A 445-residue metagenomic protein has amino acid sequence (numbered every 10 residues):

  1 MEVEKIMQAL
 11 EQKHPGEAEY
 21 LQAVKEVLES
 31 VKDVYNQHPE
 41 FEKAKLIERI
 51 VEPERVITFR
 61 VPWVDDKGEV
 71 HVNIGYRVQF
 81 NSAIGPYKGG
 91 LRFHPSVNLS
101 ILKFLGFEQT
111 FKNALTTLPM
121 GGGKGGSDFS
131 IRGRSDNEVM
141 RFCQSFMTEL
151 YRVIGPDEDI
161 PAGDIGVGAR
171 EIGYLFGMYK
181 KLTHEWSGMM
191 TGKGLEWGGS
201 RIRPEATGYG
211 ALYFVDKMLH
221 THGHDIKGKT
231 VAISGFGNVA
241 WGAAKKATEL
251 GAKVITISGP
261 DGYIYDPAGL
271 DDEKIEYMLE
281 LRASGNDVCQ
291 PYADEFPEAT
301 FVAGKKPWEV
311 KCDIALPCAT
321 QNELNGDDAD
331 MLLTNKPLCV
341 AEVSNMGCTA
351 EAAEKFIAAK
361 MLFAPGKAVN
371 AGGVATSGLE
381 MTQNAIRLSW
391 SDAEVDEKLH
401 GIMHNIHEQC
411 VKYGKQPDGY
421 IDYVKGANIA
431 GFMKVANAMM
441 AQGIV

Functional and structural regions predicted by a protein language model:
M1, P15, E19-Q22, E26 (+24 more regions): Conserved active-site and cofactor/substrate-binding residues in soluble primary-metabolism enzymes
E2-A23, M218, L333-V445: Adenosine-phosphate binding glycine-rich loop
L21, Q37-A44, T117, I154-G163 (+3 more regions): Flexible, glycine/charged-enriched surface loops at secondary-structure junctions
E40-H71: Structured beta-strand/loop patches that form or line metal/cofactor-binding pockets in enzymes
H94, N113-K227: Glycine/serine-rich phosphate-binding loop and adjoining beta1-alpha1 elements at the start of nucleotide-handling
T191-G194, G199-K311: Glycine-rich phosphate/diphosphate-binding loop of Rossmann-like nucleotide-binding domains
G262-F363, A368: Rossmann-like adenosine-cofactor binding region
